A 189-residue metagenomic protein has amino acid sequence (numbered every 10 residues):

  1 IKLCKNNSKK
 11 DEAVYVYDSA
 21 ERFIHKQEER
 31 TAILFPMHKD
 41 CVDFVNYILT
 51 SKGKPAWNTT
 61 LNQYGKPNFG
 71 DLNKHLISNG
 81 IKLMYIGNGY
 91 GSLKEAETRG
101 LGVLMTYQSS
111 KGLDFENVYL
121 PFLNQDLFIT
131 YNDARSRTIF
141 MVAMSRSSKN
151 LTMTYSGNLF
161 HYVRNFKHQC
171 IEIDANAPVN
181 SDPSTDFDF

Functional and structural regions predicted by a protein language model:
I1-L3, L101-G102: Short, conserved active-site loop motifs that form the nucleotide-linked donor/cofactor pocket
L3-E29: Conserved interdomain hinge at the start of the Helicase C-terminal
V14, V42-D43, H161: Alpha-helical elements of the RecA-like P-loop NTPase motor core of helicases
F23-T152, K167, A177-S181, T185-F189: Core RecA-like ATPase module of SF1/SF2 helicases and allied nucleic-acid translocases
Y155-F160: Short beta-alpha junction loops
H161-K167: Glycine-rich, charge-decorated loop segments at or immediately adjacent to ligand/cofactor-binding or catalytic sites
Q169-I171: Short, hinge-like loop/turn segments at secondary-structure boundaries
